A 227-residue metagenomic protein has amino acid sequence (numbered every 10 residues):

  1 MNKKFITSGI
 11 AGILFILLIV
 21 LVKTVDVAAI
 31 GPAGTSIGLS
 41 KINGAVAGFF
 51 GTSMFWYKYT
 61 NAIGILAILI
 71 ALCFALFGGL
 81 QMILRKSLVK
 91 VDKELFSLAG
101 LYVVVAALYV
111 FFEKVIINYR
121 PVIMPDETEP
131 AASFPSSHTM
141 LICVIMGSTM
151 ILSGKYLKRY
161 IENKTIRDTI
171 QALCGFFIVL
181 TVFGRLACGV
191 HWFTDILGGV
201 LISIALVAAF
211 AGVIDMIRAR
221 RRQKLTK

Functional and structural regions predicted by a protein language model:
N2-A132, M140-I161, A172: Hydrophobic alpha-helical bundle signature of multipass membrane enzymes
F5-G9, K23, P125-K227: Membrane-embedded catalytic cores of phosphoryl/pyrophosphoryl-handling enzymes
